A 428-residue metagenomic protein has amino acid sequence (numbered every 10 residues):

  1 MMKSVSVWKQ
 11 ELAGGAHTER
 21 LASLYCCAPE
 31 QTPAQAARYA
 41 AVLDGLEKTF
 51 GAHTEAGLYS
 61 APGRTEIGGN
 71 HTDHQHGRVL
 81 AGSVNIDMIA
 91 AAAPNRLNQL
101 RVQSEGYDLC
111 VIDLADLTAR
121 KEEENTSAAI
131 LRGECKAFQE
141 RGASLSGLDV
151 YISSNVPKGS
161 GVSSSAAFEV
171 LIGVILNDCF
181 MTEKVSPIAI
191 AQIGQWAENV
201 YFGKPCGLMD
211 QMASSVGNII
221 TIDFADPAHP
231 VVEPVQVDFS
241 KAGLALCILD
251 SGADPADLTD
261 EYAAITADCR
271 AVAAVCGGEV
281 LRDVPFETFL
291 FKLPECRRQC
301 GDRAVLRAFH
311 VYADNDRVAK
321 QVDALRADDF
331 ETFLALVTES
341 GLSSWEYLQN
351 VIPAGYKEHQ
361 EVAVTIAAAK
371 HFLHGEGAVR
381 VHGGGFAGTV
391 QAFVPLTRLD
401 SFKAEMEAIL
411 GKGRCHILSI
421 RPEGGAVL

Functional and structural regions predicted by a protein language model:
M1-R64, I89, A93-E124, T221-R380 (+1 more regions): C-terminal nucleotide
S60-H76, N155-L171, G375-F393: Glycine/serine-rich anion-binding loops at beta->alpha junctions that coordinate negatively charged ligand groups
R78-L97, V216: Structural signature of FAD isoalloxazine-binding scaffolds in flavoprotein oxidoreductases
S83-N85, V162-T182: DPxDG-like acidic metal-binding loop motif
R101-Q103, G147-S154, K184-W196, L334-E339 (+1 more regions): Beta-strand segments within the central parallel beta-sheet cores of soluble alpha/beta enzyme folds
C135-P157: Glycine- and acidic-rich phosphate- and metal-coordinating loops
E140-L148, L176-I190, L396-I409: Phosphate-handling active-site elements
T182-V231, V235, S340, I366-A369 (+1 more regions): Alpha/beta catalytic cores of group-transfer enzymes, especially the acyltransferase/condensing modules of polyketide
